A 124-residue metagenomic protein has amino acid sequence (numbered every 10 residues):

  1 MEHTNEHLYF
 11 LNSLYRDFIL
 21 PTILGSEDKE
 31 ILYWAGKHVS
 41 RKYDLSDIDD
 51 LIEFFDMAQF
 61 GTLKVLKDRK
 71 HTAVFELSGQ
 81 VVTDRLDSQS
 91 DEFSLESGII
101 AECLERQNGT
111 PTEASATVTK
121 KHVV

Functional and structural regions predicted by a protein language model:
M1-D91: N-terminal accessory segment detector
R69-T112, A116-T119: Short, hydrophobic/π-rich interface segment
H122-V123: C-terminal regulatory/oligomerization modules of transcriptional regulators
